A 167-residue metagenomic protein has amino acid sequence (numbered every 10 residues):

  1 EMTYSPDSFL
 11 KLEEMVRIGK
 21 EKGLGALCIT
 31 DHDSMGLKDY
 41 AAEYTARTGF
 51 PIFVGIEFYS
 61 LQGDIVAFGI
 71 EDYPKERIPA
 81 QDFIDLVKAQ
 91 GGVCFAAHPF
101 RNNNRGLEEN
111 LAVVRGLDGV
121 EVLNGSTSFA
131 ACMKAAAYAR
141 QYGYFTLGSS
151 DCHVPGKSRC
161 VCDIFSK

Functional and structural regions predicted by a protein language model:
E1-T3, G25-H32: Ser/Thr-glycine-rich phosphate-binding loops at phosphate-binding pockets of nucleotides, nucleotide cofactors
T3-P6, L10-I18, K22, M35-V54 (+3 more regions): Charged catalytic cores and adjacent phosphate/nucleic-acid-binding surfaces used for phosphate/nucleic-acid chemistry
L27-C28, F53, F95, L147: A local structural micro-motif
I29, A96, V122-G125: Conserved beta-strand positions
I78, D82-F83: Phosphate-binding/switch loop-helix module in NTP-utilizing enzymes
V87-A96: Short beta-strand/loop segments at the ligand-binding rim of alpha/beta enzyme cores
F95-N103: Aromatic-lined carbohydrate-recognition surfaces of secreted/lumenal glycan-active proteins
